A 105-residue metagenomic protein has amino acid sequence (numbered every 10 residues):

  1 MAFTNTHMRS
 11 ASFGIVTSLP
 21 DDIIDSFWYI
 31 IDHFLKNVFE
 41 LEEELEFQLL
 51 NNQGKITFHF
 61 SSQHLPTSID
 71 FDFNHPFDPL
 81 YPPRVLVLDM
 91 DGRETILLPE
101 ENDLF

Functional and structural regions predicted by a protein language model:
M1-F73: N-terminal "domain-start" segment
S62-F105: Short, compact, well-ordered microdomains
